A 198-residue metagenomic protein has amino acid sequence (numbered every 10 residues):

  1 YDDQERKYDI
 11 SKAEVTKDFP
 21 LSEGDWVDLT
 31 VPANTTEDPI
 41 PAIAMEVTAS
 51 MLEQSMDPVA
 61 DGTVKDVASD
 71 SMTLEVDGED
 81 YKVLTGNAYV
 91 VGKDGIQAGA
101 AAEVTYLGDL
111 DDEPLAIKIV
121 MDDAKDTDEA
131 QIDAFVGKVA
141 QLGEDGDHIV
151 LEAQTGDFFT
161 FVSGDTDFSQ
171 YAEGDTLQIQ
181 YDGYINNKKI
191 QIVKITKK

Functional and structural regions predicted by a protein language model:
Y1-K82, G86, V91-G156, G164-K198: Short, flexible, surface-exposed loop segments at domain boundaries
F159: Surface-exposed aromatic
